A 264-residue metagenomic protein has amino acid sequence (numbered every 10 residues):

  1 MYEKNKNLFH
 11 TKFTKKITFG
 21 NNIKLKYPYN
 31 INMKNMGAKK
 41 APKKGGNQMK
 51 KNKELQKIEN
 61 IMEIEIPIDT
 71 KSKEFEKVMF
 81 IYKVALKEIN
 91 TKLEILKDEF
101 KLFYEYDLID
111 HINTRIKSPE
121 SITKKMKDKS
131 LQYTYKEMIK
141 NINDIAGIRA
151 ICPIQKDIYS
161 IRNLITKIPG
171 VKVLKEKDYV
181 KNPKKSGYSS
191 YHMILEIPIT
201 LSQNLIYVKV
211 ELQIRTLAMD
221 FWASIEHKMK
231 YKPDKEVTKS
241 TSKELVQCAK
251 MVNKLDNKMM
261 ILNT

Functional and structural regions predicted by a protein language model:
K4, K26, N32-N35, K39-N47: Ser/Thr-rich, low-complexity intrinsically disordered segments
F9-F19, P42: Short, low-complexity, charge-dense intrinsically disordered segments
K50-F100, V210-T264: An acidic, glycine-/histidine-flanked metal-binding catalytic module
L55, R115, K172-E176: Flexible linker/loop signature enriched in Pro/Ser/Thr and Pro/Gly
A85-L131: Surface-exposed, low-hydrophobicity interaction/linker segments
T134-N143: Short, flexible, solvent-exposed loop/turn segments with mixed acidic/basic and small polar residues
I139, C152-M259: Long beta-strand-rich cores associated with HINT superfamily self-processing modules
I145-C152: Terminal, regulation- and interaction-focused segments at domain boundaries
